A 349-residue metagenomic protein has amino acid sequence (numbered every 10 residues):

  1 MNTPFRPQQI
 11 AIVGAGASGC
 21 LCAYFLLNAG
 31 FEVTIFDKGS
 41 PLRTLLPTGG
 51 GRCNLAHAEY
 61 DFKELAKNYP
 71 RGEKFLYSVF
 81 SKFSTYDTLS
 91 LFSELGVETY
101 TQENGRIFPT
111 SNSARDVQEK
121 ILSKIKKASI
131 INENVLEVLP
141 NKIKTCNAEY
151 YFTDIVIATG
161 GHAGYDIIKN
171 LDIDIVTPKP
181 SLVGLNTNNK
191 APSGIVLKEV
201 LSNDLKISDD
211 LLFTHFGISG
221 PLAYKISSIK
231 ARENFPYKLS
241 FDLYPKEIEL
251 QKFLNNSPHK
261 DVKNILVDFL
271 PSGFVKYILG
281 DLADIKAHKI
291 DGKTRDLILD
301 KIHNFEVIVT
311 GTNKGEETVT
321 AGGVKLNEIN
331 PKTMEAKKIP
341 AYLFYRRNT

Functional and structural regions predicted by a protein language model:
M1-P7: A short, basic/flexible loop-to-alpha-helix module at the beginning of a structural domain
Q8-I35: N-terminal Rossmann-like FAD-binding beta1-loop-alpha1 element of flavoenzymes
I10, F31-T34, T99, I155 (+1 more regions): Hydrophobic anchor at the start of a short beta-strand that flanks the dinucleotide cofactor-binding loop
G16-A17, S40, H162, T349: Residue-level detector of alpha-helix initiation sites
L27-G50: Glycine-rich FAD pyrophosphate-binding loop
R43-K126: Conserved N-terminal/central alpha/beta ligand/cofactor-binding core
P47, R115-D116, K120-P271: Predominantly flavin-linked oxidoreductase catalytic cores and closely associated redox partners
D61-K63, S81, D87-G105, A158 (+1 more regions): Residue-level recognition of phosphate/Mg2+-coordinating polar/acidic sites in nucleotide-handling active sites
